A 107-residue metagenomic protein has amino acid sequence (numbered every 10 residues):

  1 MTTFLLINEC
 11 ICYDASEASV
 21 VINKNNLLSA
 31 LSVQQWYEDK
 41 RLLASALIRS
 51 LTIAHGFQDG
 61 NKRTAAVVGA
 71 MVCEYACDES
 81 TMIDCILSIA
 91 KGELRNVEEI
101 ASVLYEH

Functional and structural regions predicted by a protein language model:
M1-H107: FIC/Doc superfamily catalytic core
